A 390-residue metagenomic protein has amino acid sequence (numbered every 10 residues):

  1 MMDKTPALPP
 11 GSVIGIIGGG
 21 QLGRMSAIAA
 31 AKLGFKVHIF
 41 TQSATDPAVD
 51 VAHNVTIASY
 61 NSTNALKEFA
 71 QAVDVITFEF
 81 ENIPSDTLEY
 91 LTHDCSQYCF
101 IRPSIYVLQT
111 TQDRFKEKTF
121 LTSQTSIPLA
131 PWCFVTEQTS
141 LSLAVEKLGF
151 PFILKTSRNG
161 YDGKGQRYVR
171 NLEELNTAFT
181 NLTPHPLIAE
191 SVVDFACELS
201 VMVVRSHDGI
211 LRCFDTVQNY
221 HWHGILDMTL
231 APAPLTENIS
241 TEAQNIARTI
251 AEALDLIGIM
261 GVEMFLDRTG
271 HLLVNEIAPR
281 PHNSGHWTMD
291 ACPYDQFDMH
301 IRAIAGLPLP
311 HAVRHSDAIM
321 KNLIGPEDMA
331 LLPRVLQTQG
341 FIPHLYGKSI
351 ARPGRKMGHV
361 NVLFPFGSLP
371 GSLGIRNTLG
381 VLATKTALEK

Functional and structural regions predicted by a protein language model:
M1-D3, P10, R302-K390: Peripheral (often C-terminal) accessory segments that flank ATP-dependent C-N-forming ligase machineries
M1-Q112, K116, T139: ATP-binding N-terminal substructure of ATP-dependent carboxylate-amine bond-forming enzymes
A31, T92-C95, T122, E146 (+1 more regions): Anion (oxyanion) recognition and catalysis
T110-S200, V204-H223, D227-I250: Active-site nucleotide/adenylate-binding loops and adjacent lid/helix of ATP-dependent enzymes
R205-I210, D267-G270, F364-F366: Short acidic-glycine loop/turn motifs at beta-strand connectors
R212, M260, L272-E276: Protein kinase-like catalytic core scaffold
T241-V262, R268, A278-P326: Active-site "cap" helix and flanking loop/linker of ATP-utilizing ligase/carboxylase catalytic domains
